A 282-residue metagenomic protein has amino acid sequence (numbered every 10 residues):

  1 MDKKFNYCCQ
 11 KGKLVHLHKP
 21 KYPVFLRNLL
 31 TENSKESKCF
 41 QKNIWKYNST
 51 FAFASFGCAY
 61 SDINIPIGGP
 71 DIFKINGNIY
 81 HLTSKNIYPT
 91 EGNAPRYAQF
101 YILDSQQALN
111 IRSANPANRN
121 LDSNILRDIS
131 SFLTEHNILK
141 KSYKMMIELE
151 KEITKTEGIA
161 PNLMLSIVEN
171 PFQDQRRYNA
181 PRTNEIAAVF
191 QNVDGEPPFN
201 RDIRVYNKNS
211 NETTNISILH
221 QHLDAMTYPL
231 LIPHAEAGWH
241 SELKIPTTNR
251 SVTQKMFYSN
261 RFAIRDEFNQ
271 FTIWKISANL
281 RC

Functional and structural regions predicted by a protein language model:
M1-C282: Non-catalytic interaction regions
